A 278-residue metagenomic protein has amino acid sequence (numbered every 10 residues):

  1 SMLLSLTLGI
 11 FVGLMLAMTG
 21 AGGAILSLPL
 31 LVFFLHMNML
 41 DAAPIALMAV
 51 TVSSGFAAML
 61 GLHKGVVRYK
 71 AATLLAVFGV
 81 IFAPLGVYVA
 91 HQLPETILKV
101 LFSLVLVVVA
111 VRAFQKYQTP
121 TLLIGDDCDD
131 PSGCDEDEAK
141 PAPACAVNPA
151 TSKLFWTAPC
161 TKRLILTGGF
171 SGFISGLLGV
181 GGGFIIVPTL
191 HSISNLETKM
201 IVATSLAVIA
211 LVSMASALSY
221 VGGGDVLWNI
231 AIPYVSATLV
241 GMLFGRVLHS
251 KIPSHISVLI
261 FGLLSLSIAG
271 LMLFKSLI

Functional and structural regions predicted by a protein language model:
S1-L14, F33, M39, L60-G172 (+2 more regions): Juxtamembrane transmembrane-helix boundary motif
G9-A21, L47, S54, A76: N-terminal transmembrane alpha-helices
V12, L16, S171-G176, V212 (+1 more regions): Hydrophobic transmembrane alpha-helices of secondary-active solute transporters
M15-A24, S175-G182: Short helix-coil transition sites and intra-membrane helix breaks within transmembrane domains of multi-pass
S27-D41, I185-M200: Interfacial segments of multi-pass membrane proteins
P44, V202-A203, G262: Conserved glycine-rich helix-kink/hinge and helix-boundary motifs of the Major Facilitator Superfamily
A46-V50, S205-I209, I230-V235: Short hydrophobic/aromatic, small-residue-rich stretches within specific transmembrane helices of secondary active
M48-F56, G79-F82, V89, V208-A215: Membrane-embedded alpha-helical segments of transport systems, primarily multispan ion/solute transporters
